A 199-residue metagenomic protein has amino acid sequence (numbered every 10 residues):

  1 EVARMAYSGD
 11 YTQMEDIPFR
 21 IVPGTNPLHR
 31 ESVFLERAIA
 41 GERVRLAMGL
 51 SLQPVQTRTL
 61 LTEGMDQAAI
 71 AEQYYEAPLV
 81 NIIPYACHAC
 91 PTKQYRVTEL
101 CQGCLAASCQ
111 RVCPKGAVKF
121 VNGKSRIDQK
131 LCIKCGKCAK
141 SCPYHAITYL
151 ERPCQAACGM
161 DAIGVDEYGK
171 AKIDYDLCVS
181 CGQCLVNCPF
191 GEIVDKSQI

Functional and structural regions predicted by a protein language model:
E1-A157, D161-G169, L177, L185-N187 (+2 more regions): Ferredoxin-type iron-sulfur electron-transfer modules and their immediate structural context
